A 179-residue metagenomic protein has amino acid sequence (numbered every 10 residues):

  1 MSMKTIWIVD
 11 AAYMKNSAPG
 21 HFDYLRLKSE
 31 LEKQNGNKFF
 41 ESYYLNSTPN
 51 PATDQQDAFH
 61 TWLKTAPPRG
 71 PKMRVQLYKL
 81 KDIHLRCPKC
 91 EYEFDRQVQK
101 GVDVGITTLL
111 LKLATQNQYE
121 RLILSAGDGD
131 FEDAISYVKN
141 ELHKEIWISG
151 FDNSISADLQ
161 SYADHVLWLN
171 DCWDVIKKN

Functional and structural regions predicted by a protein language model:
M1-V98, E145-N153: Domain-level signal for Mg2+-assisted phosphodiester chemistry and nucleotide/NA-binding surfaces in nucleic-acid
K72-N179: Nuclease catalytic cores that cleave nucleic-acid phosphodiester bonds, predominantly acidic two-metal-ion
